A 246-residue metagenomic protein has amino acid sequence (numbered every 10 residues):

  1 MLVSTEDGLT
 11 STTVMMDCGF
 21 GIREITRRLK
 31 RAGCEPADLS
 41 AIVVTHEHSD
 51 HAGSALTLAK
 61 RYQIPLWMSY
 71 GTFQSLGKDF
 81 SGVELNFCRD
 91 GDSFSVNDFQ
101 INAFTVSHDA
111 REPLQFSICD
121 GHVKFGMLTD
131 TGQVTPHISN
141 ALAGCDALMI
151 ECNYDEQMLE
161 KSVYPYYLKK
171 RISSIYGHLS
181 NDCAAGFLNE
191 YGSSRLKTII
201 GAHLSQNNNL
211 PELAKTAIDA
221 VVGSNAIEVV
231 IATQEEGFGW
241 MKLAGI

Functional and structural regions predicted by a protein language model:
M1-A32, L114-D130, A147: Conserved beta-strand hairpin/beta-sheet module of binuclear metal-dependent hydrolase folds, prominently
T12, G21-M68: Active-site metal-binding motif and surrounding structural segment of the metallo-beta-lactamase
M16-G19, S40-E47, W67-Y70, G126-T129 (+3 more regions): Active-site neighborhood of phospho(di)ester-bond hydrolases with catalytic His/Asp-centered motifs
H48-A52, F73-S75, A110-R111, Q133-P136 (+2 more regions): Active-site environment of divalent metal-dependent phosphoester hydrolases
G53-Y62, K78-D79, N209-T216: Metal-dependent catalytic neighborhoods of phosphoester/phosphodiester hydrolases
M68-V123: Metallo-beta-lactamase
D92, D98-A103, S107-H108, D120-F125 (+2 more regions): Conserved catalytic scaffold of divalent metal-dependent phosphoesterases
P136-T233: Cap/insert and terminal regions of metallo-dependent hydrolase folds
